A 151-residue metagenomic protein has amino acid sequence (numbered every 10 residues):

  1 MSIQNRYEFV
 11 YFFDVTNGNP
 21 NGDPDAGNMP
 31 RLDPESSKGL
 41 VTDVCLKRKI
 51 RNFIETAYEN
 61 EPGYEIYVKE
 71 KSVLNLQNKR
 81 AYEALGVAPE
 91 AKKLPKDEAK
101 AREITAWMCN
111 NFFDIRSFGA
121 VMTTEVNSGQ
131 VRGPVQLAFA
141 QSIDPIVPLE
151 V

Functional and structural regions predicted by a protein language model:
M1-V151: RNA-binding basic/glycine-rich loop and surface signature characteristic of RAMP-family CRISPR effectors
